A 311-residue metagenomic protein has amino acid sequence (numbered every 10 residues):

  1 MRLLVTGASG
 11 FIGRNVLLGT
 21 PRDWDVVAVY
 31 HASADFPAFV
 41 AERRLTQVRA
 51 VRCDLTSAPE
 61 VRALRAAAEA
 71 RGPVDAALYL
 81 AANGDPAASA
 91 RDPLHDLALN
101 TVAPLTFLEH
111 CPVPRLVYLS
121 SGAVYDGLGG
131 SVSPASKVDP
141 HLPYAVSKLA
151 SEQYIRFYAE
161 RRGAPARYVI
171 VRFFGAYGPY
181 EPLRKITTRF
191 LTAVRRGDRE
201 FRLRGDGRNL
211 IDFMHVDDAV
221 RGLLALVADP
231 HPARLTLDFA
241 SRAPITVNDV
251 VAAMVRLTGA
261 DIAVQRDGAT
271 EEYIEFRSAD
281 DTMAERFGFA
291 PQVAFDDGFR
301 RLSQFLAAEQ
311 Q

Functional and structural regions predicted by a protein language model:
L3-R22: N-terminal Rossmann NAD(P)H-binding glycine-rich loop of SDR-like oxidoreductase domains
R49-P73: Conserved Rossmann-fold cofactor-binding substructure of NAD(P)-dependent oxidoreductases
A67, R71-G72, R91-L116: NAD(P)-cofactor binding segment of oxidoreductase domains
A77-Y79, L105-P143: Conserved Rossmann-fold NAD(P)-dependent oxidoreductase catalytic core, especially the SDR/UDP-sugar
P86-A87, Y118-V132, P143-L149, R161 (+1 more regions): Conserved catalytic-site region of short-chain dehydrogenase/reductase
P86-V102, S133-P140: Short alpha-helical oligomerization interface
Q153-I211, V216-V220, L224-A225, M254: NAD(P)-dependent short-chain dehydrogenase/reductase
R196-Q311: C-terminal substrate-binding subdomain of Rossmann-fold SDR/epimerase-dehydratase oxidoreductases
